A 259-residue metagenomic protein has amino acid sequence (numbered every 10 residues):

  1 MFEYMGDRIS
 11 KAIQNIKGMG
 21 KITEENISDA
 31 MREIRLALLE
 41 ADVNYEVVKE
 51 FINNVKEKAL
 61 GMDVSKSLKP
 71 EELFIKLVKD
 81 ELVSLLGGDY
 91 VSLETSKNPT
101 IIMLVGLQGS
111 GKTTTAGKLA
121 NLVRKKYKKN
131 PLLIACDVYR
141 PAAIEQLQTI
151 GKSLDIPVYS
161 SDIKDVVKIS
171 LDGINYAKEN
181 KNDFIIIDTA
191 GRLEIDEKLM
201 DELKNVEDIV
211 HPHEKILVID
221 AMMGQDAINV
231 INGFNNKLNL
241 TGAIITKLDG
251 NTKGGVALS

Functional and structural regions predicted by a protein language model:
F2-E3, D7, E25: Switch/coupling subdomain of P-loop NTPase systems
D7, K76, E145, G255-L258: Residues on a specific face of well-ordered alpha-helices
K11-C136, A143-I163, I169-K178, D183-T189: Primarily NTPase-proximal linker/entry elements flanking Walker-type ATP/GTP-binding cores
V138-Y139, A221: Short glycine-enriched loops at secondary-structure junctions
P141-I144, I195-D196: Conserved D-loop-proximal element of ABC-family nucleotide-binding domains
D165-E179, E194-S259: Conserved catalytic-core segment of NTP-binding enzymes
